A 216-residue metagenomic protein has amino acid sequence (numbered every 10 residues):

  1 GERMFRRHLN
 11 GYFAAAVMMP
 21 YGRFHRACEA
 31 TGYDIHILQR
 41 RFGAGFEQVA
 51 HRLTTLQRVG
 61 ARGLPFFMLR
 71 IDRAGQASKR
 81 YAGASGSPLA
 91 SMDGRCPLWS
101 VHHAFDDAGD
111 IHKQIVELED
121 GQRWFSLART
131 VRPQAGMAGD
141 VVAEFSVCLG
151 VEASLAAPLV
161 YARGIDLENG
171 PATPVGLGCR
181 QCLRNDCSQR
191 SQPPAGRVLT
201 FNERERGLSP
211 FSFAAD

Functional and structural regions predicted by a protein language model:
G1-N185, Q189-D216: Conserved binding/catalytic microenvironments
